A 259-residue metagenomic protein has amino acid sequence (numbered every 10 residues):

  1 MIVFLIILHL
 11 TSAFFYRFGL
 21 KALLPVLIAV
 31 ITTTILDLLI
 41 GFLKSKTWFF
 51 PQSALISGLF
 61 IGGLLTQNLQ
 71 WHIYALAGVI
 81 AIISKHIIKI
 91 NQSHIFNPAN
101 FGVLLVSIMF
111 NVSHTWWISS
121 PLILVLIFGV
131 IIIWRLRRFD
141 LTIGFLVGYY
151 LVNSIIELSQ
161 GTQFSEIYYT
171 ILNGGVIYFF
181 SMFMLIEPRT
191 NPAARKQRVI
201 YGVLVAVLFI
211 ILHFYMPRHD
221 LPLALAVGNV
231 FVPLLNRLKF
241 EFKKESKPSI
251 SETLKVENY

Functional and structural regions predicted by a protein language model:
M1-L39: N-terminal signal-anchor module of multipass membrane proteins
M1-L5, I156-Y259: C-terminal transmembrane helix-loop-helix hairpin of multi-pass membrane proteins
V3, L27, Q52, I56 (+6 more regions): Hydrophobic alpha-helical transmembrane segments
I6-T11, T33, A54-G62, A77-S84 (+5 more regions): Hydrophobic, membrane-inserted alpha-helices
R17-T32, L64-A77, M109-I123, S165-Y178: Structural signature of hydrophobic alpha-helical transmembrane segments
T34-T47, I80-S93, I127-R138, M182-P192 (+2 more regions): C-terminal ends of transmembrane helices
K46-T115: Membrane-interface helix-loop-helix junctions at boundaries between adjacent transmembrane segments
I108-I156: Internal active-site segments that recognize and position negatively charged phosphoryl groups and nucleotide moieties
